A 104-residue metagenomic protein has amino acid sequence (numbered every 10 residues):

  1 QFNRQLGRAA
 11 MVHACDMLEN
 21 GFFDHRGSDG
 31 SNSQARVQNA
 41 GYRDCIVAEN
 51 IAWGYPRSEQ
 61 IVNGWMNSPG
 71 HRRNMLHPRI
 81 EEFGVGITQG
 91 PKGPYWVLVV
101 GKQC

Functional and structural regions predicted by a protein language model:
R4-R57, M75: Short, surface-exposed glycine/acidic/tryptophan-bearing loops
D44, A52-C104: Disulfide-stabilized extracellular recognition modules
